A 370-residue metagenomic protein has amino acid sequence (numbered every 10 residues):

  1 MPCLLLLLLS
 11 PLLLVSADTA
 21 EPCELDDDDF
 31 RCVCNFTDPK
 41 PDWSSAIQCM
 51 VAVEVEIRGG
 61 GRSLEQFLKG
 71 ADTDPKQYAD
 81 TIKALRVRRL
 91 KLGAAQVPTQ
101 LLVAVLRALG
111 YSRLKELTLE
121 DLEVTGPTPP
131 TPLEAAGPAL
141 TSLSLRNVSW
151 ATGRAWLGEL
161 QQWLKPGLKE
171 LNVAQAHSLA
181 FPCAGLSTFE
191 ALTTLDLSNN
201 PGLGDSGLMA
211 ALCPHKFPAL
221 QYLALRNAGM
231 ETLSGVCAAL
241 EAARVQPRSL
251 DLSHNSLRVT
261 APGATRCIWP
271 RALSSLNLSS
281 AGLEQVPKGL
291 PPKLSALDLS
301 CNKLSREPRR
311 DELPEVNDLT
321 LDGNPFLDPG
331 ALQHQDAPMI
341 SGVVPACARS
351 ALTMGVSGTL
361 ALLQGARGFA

Functional and structural regions predicted by a protein language model:
P2, L7-A370: Extracellular leucine-rich repeat
